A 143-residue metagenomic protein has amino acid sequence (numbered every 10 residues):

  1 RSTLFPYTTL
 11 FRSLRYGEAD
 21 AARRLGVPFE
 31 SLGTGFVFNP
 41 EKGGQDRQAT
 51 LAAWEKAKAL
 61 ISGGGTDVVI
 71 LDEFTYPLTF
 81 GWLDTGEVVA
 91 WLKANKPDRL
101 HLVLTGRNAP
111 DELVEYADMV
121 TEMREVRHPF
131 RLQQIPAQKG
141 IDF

Functional and structural regions predicted by a protein language model:
R1, R23, L32, Q48 (+2 more regions): Generic detection of intrinsically disordered/low-complexity segments and helix-coil linkers/edges
R1-T9: Single conserved hydrophobic/aromatic residue that forms the stacking wall/gate of nucleotide- or nucleobase-binding
T3, G43-D46, G106: Alpha-helix initiation/capping motif
T8-G65: N-terminal phosphate/diphosphate-binding loop that engages ATP/GTP or pyrophosphate donors across diverse enzyme folds
F36-V37, A59-S62, F74-F143: Replace "adjacent to P-loop NTPase cores in ATP/GTP-dependent enzymes" with "adjacent to NTP-binding cores
